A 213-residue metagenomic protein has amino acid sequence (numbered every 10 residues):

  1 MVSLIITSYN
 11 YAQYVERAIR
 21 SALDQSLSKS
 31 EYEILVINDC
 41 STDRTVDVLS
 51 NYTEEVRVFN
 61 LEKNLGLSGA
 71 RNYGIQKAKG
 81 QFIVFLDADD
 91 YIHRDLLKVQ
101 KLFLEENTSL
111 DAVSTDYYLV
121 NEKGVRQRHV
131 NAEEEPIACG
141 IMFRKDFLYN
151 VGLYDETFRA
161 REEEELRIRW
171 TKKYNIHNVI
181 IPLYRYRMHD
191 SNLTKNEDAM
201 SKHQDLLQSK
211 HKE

Functional and structural regions predicted by a protein language model:
M1-H203: Nucleotide-sugar donor-binding/catalytic module of glycosyltransferases that assemble extracellular/cell-envelope
S41, Q208-E213: Membrane-interface aromatic/basic loop that binds lipid-linked glycans or pyrophosphate carriers, typified by
